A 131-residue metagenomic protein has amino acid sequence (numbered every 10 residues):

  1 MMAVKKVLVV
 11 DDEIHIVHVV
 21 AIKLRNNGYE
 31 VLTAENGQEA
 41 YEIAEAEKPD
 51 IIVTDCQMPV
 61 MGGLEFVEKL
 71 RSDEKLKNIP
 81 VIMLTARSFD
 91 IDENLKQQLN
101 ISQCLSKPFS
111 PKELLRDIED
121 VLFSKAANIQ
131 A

Functional and structural regions predicted by a protein language model:
H18-N26: Charged docking surfaces used in two-component/phosphorelay signaling
G28-E35, I43: Short hydrophobic/Thr-rich beta-strand motif most characteristic of the beta2 strand and flanking loop of CheY-like
A34-Q38, P111: Conserved Asp/Asn-Gly motif in the active-site loop of CheY-like receiver
E47-V53: Active-site beta3 strand of CheY-like receiver
M58: Receiver (REC) domain active-site loop signature in two-component systems and cognate sites in sensor histidine kinases
F109-E119, A126: C-terminal output helix
